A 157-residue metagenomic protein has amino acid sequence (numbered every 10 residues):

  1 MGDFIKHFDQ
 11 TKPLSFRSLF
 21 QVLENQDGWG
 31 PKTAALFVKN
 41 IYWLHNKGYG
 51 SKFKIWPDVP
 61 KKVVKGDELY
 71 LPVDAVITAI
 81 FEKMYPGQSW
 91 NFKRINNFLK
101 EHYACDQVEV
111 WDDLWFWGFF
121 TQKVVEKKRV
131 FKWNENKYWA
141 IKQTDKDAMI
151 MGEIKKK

Functional and structural regions predicted by a protein language model:
M1-P31: Helix-hairpin-helix/helix-loop-helix acidic hairpins
F16-R17, Q26-K157: C-terminal accessory module of base-excision DNA glycosylases/AP lyases that mediates lesion recognition and DNA
